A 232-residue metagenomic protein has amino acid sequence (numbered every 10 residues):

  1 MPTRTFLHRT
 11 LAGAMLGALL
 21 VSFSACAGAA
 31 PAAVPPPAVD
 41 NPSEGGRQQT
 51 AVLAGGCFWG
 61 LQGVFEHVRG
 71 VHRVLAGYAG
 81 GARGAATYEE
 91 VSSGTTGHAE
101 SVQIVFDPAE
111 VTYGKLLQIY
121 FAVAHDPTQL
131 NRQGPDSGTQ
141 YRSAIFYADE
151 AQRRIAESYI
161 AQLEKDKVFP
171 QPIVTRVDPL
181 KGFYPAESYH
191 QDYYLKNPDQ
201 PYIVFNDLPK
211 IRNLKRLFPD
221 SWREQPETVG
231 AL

Functional and structural regions predicted by a protein language model:
P2-R4, G13-M15, L20-L232: Flexible coil/turn and secondary-structure edge motifs
